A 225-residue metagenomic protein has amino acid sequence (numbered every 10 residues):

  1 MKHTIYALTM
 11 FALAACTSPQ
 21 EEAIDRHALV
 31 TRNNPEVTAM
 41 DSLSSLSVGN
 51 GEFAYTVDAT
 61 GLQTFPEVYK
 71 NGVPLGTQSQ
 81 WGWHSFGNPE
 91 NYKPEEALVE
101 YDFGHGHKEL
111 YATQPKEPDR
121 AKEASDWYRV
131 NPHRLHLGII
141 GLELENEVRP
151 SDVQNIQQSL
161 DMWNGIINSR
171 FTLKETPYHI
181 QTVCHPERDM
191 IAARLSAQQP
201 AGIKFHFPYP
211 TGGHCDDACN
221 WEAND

Functional and structural regions predicted by a protein language model:
M1-L8: Sec-dependent signal peptide recognition, specifically the positively charged N-region followed immediately by
A14-A15: C-terminal motif of bacterial Sec signal peptides marking the signal peptidase cleavage site
E21-D225: Beta-sandwich/jelly-roll carbohydrate-recognition scaffolds of carbohydrate-active enzymes
